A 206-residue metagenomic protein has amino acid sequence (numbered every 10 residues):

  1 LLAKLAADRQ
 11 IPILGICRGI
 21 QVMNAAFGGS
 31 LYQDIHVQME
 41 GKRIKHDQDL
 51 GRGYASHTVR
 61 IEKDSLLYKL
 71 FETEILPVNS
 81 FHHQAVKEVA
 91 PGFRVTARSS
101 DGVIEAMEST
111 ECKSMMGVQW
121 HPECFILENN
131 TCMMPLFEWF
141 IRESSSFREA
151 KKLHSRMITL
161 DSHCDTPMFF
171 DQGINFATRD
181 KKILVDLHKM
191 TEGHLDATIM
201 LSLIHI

Functional and structural regions predicted by a protein language model:
L1-R9, H36-K151: Amide-donor transfer/coupling interface in amidating biosynthetic enzymes
L5-S30, H121: Catalytic nucleophile loop
A150-L160: Acidic, contiguous N-terminal accessory segments
L160-S162, T198-M200: Hydrophobic faces of well-ordered beta-strands that scaffold small-molecule active sites in alpha/beta enzyme cores
P167-D171: Short, solvent-exposed loop/turn elements at domain surfaces
N175-E192: Short catalytic helix/loop segments, enriched in acidic residues and glycine and frequently bearing histidine
I204-I206: Conserved small/polar residues in nucleotide/adenosyl-binding loops
